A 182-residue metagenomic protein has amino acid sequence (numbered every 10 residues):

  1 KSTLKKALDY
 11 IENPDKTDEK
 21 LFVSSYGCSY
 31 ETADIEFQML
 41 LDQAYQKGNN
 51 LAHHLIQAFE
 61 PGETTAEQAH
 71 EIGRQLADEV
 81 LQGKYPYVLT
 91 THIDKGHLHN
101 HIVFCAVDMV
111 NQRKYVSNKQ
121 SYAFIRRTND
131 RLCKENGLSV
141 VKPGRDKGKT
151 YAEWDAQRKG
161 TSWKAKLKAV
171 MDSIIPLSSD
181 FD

Functional and structural regions predicted by a protein language model:
K1-D182: N-terminal nicking endonuclease/strand-transfer module with a His-rich metal-binding environment and a catalytic Tyr
